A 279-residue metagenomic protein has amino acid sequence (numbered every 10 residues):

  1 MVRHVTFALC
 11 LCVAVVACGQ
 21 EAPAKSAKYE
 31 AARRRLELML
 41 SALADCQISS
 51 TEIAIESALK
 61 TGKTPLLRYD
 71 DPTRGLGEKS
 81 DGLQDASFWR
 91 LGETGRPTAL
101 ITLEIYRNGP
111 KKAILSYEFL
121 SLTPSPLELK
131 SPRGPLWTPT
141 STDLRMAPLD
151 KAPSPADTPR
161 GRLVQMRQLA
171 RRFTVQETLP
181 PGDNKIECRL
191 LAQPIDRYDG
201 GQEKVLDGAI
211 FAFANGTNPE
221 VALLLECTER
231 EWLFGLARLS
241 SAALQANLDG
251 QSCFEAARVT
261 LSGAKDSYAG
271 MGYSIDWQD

Functional and structural regions predicted by a protein language model:
M1-H4: Positively charged n-region of N-terminal signal peptides that target proteins for export
T6-V16: Bacterial N-terminal signal peptides
E21-D279: Long compositionally biased, domain-poor regions of proteins
